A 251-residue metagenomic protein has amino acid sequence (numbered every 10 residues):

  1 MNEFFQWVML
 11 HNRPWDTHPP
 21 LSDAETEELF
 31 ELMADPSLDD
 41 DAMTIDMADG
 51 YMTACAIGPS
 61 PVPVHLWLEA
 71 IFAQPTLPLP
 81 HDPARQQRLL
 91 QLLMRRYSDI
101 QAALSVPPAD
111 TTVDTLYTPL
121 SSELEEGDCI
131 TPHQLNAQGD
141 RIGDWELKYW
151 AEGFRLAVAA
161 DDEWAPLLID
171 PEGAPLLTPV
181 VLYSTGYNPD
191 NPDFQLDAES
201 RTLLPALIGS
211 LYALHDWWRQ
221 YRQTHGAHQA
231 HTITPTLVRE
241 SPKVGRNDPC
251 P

Functional and structural regions predicted by a protein language model:
M1-A151, R155-P251: Domain-length accessory/inserted modules outside core catalytic folds
